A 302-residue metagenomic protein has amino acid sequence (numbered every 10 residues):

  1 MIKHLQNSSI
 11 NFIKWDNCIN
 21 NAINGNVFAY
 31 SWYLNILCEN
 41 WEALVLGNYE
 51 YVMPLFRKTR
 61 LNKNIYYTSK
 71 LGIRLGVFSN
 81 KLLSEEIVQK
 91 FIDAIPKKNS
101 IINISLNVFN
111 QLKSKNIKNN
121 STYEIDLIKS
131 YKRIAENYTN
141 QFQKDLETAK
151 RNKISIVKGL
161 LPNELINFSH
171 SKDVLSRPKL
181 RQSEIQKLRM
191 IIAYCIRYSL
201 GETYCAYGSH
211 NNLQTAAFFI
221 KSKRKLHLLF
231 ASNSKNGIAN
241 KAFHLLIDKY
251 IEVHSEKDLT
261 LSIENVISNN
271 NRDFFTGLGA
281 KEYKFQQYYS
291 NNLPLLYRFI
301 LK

Functional and structural regions predicted by a protein language model:
I2-N48, V52-N62, N107-G237: A conserved beta-strand-loop-helix scaffold within acyl/acetyltransferase catalytic domains
E39-E42, K97-I101, G201, E256-T260: Short, high-confidence coil segments that cap the C-terminus of an alpha-helix and link into the following beta-strand
T59-R74: Conserved acyl-donor/pantetheine-binding loop and adjacent beta-alpha core of acyl/acetyltransferases and related
I73-K81: The substrate-binding groove and active-site-proximal loops of carbohydrate-active enzymes, especially glycoside
S84-T122: Non-catalytic accessory segments adjacent to catalytic cores
Q89-D93, M190-A193, R197-F299: Aromatic (often tryptophan-rich) hydrophobic motifs at membrane interfaces
N103, S155-V157, T260-E264: Short catalytic-loop micro-motif centered on adjacent basic/acidic residues
Y138-Q141, Y297-K302: Short, surface-exposed amphipathic charged segments that create phosphate/polyanion-binding patches used for binding
